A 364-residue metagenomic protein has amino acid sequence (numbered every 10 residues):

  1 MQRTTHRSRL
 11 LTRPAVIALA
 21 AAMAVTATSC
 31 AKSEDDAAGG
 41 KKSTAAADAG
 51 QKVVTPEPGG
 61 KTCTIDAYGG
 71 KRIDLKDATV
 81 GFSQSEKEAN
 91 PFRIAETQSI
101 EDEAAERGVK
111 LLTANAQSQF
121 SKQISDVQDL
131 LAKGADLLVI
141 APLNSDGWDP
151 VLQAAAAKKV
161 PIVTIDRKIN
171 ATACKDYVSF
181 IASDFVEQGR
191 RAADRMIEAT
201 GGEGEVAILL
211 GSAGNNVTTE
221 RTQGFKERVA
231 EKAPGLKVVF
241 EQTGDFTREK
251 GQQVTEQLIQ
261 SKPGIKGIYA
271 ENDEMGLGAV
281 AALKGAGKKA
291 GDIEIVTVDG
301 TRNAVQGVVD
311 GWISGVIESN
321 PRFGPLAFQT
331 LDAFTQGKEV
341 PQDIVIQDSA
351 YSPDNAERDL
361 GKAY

Functional and structural regions predicted by a protein language model:
R13, G40-A78, L209, A213-N216 (+2 more regions): Hinge/cleft segment of the Venus flytrap/periplasmic-binding protein
A27-K42: Bacterial lipoprotein signal-peptidase II cleavage site
A46, D146-E187, E205, T301-V309 (+1 more regions): Flexible loop/hinge segments that line or gate small-molecule binding clefts
D48-E103, R107, L112-S125, P142-S145 (+3 more regions): Extracytoplasmic "Venus flytrap"
V80, Q123, F180-V206, K250-Q252 (+2 more regions): Hydrophobic alpha-helical segments within soluble ligand-binding/sensing domains
P91-E106, Q188-A192, N216-L236, K250 (+2 more regions): Short, solvent-exposed amphipathic alpha-helices that sit in or adjacent to ligand/effector-binding or catalytic
T113-N115, A171-R195, I208-L210, E241 (+1 more regions): Short beta-strand elements at the ligand-binding edges of bilobed clamshell
P142-A157, F225, G244-Q306: Hydrophobic alpha-helical
